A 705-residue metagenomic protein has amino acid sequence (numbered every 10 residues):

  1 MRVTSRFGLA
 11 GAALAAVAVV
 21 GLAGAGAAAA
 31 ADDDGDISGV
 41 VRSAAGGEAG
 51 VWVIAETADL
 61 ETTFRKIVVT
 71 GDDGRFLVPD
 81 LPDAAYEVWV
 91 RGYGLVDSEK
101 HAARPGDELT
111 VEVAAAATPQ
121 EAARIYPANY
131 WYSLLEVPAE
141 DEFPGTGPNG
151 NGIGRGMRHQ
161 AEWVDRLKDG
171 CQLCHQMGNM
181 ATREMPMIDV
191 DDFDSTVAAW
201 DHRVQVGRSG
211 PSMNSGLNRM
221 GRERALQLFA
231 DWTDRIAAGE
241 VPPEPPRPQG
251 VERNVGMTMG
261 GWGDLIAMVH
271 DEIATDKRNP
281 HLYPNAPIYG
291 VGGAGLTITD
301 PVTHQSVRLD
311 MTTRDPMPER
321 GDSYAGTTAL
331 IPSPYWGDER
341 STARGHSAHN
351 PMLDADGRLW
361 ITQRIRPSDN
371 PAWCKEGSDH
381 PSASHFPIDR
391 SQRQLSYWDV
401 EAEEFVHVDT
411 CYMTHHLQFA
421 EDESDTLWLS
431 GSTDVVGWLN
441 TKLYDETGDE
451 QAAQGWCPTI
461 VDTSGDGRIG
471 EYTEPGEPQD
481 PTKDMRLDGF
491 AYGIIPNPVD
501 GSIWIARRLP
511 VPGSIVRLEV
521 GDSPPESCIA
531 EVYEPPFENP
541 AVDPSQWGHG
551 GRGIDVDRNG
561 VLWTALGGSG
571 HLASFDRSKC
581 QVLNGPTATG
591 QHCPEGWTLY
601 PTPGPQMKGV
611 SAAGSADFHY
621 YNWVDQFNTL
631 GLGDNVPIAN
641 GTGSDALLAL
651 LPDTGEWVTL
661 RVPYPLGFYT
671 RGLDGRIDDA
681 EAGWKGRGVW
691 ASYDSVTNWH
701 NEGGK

Functional and structural regions predicted by a protein language model:
G35-I37, S43-D59, T63, D83 (+1 more regions): Short, ordered, surface-exposed loop/turn motifs in non-cytosolic proteins
E48, L77-A85, Y93: Short Pro-Gly-centered beta-turn/loop motif in secreted/extracellular proteins
T57-T63, A85, W89-R104: A short, solvent-exposed loop/turn motif at the edges and junctions of modular extracellular/periplasmic domains
A58-D80: Short, acidic Ser/Thr/Gly-rich low-complexity loop/linker segments typical of extracellular and cell-surface proteins
K168-N179, F229: The canonical Cys-X-X-Cys-His
A181-I188, I361-S391, T433-T459, I505-V516 (+2 more regions): Short, conserved, GDST-rich strand-edge loop motifs in beta-rich repeat architectures
D264-P284, D338-D356, H416-S424, K483-D500 (+4 more regions): Structural signature of eukaryotic scaffold interfaces centered on beta-propeller domains
P287-G290, T297, R358-T362, T426-S430 (+4 more regions): Conserved beta-propeller blade signature
